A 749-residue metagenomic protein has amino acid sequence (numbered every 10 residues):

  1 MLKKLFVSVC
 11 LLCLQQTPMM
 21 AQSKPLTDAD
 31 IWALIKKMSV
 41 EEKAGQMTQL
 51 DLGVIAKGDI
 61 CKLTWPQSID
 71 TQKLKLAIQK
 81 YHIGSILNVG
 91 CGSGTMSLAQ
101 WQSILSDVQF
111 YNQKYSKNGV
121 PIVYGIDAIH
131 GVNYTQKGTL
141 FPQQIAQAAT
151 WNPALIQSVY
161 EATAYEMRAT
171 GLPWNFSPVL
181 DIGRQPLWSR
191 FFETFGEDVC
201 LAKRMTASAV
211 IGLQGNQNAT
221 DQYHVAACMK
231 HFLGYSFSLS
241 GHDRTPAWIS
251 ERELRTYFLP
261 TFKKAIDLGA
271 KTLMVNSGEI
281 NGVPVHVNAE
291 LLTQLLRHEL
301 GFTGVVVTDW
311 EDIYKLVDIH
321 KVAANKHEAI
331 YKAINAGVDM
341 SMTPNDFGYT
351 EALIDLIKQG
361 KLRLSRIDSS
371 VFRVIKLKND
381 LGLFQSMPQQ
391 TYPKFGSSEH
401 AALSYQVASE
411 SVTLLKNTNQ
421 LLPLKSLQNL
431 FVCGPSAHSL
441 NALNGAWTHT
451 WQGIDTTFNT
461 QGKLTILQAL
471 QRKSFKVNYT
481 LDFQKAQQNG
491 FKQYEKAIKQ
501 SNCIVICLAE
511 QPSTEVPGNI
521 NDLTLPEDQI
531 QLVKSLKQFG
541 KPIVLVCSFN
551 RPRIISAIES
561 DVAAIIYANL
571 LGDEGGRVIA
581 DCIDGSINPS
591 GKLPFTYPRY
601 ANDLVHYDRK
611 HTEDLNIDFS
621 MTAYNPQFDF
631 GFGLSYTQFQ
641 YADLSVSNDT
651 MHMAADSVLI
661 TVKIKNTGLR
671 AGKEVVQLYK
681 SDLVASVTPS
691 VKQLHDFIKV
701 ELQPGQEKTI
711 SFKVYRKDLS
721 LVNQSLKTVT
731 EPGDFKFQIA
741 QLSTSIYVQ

Functional and structural regions predicted by a protein language model:
M1-K24: Bacterial Sec-dependent N-terminal signal peptides
A21-S720, V729-S745, Q749: Glycoside hydrolase catalytic-domain context in secreted enzymes
